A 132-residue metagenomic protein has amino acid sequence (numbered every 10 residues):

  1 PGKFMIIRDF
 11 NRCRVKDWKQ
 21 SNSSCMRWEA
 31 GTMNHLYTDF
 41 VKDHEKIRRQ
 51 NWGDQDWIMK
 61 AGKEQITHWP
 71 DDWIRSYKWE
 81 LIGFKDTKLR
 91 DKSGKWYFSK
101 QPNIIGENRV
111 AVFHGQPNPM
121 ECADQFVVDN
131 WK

Functional and structural regions predicted by a protein language model:
P1-Q20, R27-A30: GT-A fold catalytic core of metal-dependent nucleotide-sugar glycosyltransferases, centered on the diacidic
G2-M5, S23, Q125-N130: Active-site regions of enzymes building and remodeling cell-envelope glycoconjugates
S21-N22, E107: A generic structural signal for well-ordered coil/turn residues at beta-strand boundaries that shape enzyme active-site
E29-K132: A glycosyltransferase accessory/donor-loop signature
